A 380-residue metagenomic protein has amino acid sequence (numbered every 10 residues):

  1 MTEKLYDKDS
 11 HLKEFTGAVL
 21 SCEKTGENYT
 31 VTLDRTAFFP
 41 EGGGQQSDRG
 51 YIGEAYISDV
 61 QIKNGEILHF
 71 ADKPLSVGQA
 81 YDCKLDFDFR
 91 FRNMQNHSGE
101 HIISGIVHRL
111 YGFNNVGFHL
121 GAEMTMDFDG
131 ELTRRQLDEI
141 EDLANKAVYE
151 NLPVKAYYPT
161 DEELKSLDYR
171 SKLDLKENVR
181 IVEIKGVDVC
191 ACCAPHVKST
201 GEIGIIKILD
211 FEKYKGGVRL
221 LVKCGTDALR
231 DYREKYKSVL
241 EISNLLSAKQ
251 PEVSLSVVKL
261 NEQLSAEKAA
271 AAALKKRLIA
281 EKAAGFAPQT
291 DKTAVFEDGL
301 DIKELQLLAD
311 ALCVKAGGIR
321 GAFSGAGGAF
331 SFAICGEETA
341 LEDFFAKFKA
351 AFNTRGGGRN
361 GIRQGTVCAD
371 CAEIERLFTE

Functional and structural regions predicted by a protein language model:
M1-E380: A glycine- and charged-residue-rich anion-binding loop/surface
